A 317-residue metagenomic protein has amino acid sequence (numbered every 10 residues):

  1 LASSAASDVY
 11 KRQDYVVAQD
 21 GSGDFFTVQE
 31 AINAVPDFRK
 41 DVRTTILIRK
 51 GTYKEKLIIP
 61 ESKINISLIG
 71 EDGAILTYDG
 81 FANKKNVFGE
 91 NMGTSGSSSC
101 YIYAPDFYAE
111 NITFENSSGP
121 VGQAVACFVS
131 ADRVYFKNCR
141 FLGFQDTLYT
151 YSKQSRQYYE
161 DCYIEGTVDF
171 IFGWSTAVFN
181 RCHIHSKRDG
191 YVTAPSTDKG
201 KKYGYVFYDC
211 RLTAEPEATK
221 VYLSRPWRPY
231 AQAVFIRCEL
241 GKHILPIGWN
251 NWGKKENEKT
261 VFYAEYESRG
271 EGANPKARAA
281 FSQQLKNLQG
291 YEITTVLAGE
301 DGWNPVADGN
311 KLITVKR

Functional and structural regions predicted by a protein language model:
L1-A6, Y10: Single conserved hydrophobic/aromatic residue that forms the stacking wall/gate of nucleotide- or nucleobase-binding
D14-D20, A31-K54, I66-E71: Glycine-rich repeat segments that build the extracellular carbohydrate-interaction surface of secreted and virion
Q19-G21, F26, R39-V42, I64-G122: Right-handed parallel beta-helix/beta-spiral solenoid domain characteristic of secreted/periplasmic
F26-F38, Y53-S62, Y149-K153, F172-S175 (+2 more regions): Short, T/G/N/S-enriched strand-turn elements that build extracellular solenoid repeat scaffolds
N33, G80-C100, V121-F128, G143-Q145 (+3 more regions): Extracellular beta-strand/beta-solenoid scaffold signature
I48, S67-L68, F107-A109, V134-K137 (+5 more regions): All-beta strand scaffolds that present successive hydrophobic residues in beta-strands
V87-F88, W174, A194-R317: Predominantly polar beta-repeat domains that present long G/T/S/D/N-rich surfaces used to bind, process, or adhere
G93, C100-R188: Right-handed parallel beta-helix
